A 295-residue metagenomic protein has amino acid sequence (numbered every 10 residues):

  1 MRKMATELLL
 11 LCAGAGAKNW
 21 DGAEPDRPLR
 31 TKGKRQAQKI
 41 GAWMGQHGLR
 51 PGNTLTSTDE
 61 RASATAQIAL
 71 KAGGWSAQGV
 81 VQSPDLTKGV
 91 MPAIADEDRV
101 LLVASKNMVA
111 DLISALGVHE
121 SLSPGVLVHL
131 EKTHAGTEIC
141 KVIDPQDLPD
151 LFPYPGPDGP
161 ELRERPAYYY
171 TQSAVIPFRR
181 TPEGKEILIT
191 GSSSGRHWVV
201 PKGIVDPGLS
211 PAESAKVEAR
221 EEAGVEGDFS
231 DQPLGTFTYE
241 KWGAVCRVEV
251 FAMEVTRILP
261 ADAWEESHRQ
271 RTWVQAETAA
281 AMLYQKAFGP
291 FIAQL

Functional and structural regions predicted by a protein language model:
R2-P84, A110, G117-V126, G203 (+1 more regions): Active-site-proximal alpha-helix that buttresses catalytic centers in soluble enzyme cores
E7-A13, A174-P177, I189: Short, hydrophobic/glycine-enriched beta-strand segments
D21-P28, P182-E226: Conserved Nudix-box catalytic region and its N-terminal flanking loop in Nudix hydrolases and closely related
P51-G73, H134-D158: Conserved histidine-centered catalytic loops in small-molecule metabolism enzymes
E97-L116: A glycine-rich beta-strand to alpha-helix segment that forms a phosphate/ribose-binding loop at ligand/cofactor sites
G117-K141, P145: Domain-level recognition of soluble alpha/beta enzyme cores, biased toward histidine phosphatases/phosphomutases
D150-I176, R180-P182: Acidic, metal-coordinating catalytic segment for phosphate/diphosphate chemistry, firing primarily on the Nudix
V205-Q294: Unchanged
